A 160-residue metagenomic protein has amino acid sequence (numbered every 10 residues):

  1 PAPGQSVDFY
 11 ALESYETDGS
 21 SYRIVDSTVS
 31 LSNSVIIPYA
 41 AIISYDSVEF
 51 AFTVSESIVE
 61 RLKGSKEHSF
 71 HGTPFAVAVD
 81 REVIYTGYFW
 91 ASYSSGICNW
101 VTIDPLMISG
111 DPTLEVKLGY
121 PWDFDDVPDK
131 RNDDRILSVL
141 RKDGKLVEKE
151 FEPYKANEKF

Functional and structural regions predicted by a protein language model:
P1-F160: A structural signal for conserved, well-ordered secondary-structure elements that form binding/interaction cores
